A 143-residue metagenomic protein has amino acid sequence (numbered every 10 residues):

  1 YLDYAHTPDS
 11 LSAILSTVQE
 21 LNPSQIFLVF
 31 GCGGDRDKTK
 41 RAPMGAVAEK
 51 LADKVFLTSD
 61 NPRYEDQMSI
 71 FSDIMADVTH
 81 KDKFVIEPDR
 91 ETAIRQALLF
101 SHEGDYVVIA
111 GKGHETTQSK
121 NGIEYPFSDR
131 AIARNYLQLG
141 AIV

Functional and structural regions predicted by a protein language model:
Y1-V143: ATP-dependent carboxylate-amine ligase
